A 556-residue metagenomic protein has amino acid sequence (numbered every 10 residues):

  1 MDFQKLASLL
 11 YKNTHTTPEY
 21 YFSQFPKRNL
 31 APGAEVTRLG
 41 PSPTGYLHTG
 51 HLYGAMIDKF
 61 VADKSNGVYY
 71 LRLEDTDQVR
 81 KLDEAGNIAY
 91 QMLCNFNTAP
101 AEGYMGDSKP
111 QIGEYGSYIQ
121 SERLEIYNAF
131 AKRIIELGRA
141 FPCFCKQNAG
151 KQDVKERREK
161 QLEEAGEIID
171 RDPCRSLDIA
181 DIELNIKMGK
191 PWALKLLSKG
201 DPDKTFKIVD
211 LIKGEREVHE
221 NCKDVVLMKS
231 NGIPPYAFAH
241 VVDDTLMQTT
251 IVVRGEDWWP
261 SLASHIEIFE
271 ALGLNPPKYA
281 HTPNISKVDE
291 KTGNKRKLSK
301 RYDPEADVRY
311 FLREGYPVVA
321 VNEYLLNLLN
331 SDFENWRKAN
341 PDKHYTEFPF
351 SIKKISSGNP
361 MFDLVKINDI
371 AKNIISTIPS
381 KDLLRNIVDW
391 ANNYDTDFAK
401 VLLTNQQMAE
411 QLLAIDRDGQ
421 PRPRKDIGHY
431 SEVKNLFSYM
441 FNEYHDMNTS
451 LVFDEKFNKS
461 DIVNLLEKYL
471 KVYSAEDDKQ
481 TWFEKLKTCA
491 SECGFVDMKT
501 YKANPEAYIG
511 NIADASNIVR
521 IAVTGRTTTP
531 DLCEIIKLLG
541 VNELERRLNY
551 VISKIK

Functional and structural regions predicted by a protein language model:
D2-E159, P260-L274, A320: N-terminal Rossmann-like or analogous alpha/beta NTP/dinucleotide-binding catalytic cores that position adenine
A34-R38, Y70, P304, H344-S351 (+1 more regions): Short amphipathic alpha-helical segments and their helix-coil junctions
T37-T44, Y70-D75, L246-V252, E305-D307 (+3 more regions): Glycine- and acidic
K81, R123, R313, N359 (+1 more regions): Secondary-structure capping and boundary motifs in well-ordered enzyme cores
E136, F141-L298, D307-V308, N464-K499: Active-site cores that bind ATP or allylic diphosphates and position pyrophosphate for catalysis
L272-K456, T524-K556: Catalytic adenosine-cofactor/nucleotide-binding cores of aminoacyl-tRNA synthetases and other
A320, K366, L383, W482 (+1 more regions): Residue-level detector of well-ordered alpha-helical segments, enriched for hydrophobic/aromatic packing positions
K487-L539, E543: Helix-rich, typically C-terminal accessory recognition domains appended to large enzymatic cores
